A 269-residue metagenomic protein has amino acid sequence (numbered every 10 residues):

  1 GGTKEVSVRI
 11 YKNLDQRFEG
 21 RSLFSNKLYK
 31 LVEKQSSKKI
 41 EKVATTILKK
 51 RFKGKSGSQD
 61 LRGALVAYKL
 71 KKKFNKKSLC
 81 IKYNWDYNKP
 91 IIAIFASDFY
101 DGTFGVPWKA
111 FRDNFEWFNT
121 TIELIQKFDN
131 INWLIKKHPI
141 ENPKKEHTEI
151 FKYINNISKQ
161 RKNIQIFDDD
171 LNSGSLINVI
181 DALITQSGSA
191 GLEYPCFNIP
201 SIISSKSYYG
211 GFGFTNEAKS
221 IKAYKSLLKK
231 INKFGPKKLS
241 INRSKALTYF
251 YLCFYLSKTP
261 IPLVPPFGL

Functional and structural regions predicted by a protein language model:
G1-L269: Catalytic-core helical/loop segments in enzymes performing group transfer/polymerization on anionic/lipid-linked
